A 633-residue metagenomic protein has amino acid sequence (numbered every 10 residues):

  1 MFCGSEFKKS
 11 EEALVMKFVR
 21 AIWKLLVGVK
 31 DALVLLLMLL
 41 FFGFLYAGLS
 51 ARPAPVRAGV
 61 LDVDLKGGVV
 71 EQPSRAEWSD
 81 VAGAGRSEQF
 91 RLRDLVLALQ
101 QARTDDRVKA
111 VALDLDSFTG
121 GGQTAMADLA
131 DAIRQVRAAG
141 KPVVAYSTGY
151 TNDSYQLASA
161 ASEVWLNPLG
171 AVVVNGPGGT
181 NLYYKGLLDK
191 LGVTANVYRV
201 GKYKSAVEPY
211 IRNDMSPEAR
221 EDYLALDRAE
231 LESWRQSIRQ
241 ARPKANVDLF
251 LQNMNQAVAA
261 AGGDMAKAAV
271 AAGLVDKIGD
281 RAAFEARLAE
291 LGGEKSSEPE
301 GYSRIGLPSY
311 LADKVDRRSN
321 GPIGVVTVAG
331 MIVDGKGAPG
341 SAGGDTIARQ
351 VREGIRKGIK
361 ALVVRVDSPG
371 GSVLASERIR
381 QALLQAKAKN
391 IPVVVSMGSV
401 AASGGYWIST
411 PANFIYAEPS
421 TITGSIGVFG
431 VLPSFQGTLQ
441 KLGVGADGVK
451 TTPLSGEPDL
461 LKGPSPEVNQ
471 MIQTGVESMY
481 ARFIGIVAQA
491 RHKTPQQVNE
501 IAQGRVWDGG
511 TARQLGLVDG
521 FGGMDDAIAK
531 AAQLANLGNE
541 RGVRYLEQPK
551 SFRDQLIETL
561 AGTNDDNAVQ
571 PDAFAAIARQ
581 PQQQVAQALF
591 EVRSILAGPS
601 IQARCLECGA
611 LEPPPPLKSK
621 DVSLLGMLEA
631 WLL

Functional and structural regions predicted by a protein language model:
E6-S10: Short, low-complexity intrinsically disordered segments enriched in A/P/G/S/L with frequent Arg, especially at protein
E11-W78, G83-S87, R93-L95, P168 (+7 more regions): Intrinsically disordered, low-complexity segments enriched in small/flexible residues
A54, G59-L182, K190, K314-T438 (+1 more regions): Cleft-lining beta-strand/loop regions that shape enzyme active-site pockets
Q100-R107, R134-K141, A160-E163, D189-V193 (+12 more regions): Sec-exported extracytoplasmic/periplasmic mature domains
Q156, A268-A271, T511-G516: Short helices/loops that flank or line small-molecule/ion binding pockets
A338-Q602, A630-W631: C-terminal structured domain segments across diverse proteins
